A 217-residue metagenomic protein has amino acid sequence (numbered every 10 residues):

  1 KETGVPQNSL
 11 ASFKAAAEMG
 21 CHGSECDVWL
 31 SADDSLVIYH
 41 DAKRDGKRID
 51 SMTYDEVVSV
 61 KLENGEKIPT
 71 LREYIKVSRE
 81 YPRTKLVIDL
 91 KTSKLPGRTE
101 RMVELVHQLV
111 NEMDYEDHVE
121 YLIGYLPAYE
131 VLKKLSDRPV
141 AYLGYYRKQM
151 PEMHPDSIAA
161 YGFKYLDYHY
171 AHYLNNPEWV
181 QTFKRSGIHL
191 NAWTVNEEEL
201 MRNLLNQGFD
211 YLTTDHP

Functional and structural regions predicted by a protein language model:
K1-P217: Phosphate-group recognition and catalysis centered on beta-loop-alpha active-site segments
